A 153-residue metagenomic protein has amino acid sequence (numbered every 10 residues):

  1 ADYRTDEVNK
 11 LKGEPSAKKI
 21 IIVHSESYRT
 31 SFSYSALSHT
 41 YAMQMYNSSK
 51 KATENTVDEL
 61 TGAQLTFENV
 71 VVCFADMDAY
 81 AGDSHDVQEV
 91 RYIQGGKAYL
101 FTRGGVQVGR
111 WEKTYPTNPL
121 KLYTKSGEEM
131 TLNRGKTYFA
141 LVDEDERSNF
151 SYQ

Functional and structural regions predicted by a protein language model:
A1-Q153: A surface/extracellular/periplasmic glyco- and lipid-processing/surface-interacting theme
